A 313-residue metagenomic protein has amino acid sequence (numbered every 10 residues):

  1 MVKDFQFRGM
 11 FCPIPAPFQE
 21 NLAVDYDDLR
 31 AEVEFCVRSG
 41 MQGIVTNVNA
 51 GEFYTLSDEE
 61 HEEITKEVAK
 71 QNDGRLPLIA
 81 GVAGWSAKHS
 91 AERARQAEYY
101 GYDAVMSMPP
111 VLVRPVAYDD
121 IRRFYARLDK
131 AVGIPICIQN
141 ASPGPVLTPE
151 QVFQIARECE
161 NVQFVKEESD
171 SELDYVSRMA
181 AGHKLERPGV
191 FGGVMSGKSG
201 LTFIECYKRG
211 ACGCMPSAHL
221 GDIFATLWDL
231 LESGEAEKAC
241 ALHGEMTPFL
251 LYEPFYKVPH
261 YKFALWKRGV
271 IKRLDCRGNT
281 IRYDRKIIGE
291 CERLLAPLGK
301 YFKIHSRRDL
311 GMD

Functional and structural regions predicted by a protein language model:
V2-P145, H305-S306: Active-site beta->alpha loop and helix N-cap motifs at the rims of alpha/beta catalytic domains
L29, H61, T65, S90 (+6 more regions): A general structural signal for well-ordered alpha-helical segments in protein cores
A31, E63, Q154, K238-L242 (+1 more regions): Short, solvent-exposed alpha-helical surface patches in well-structured domains
R38, I204-D313: Structured C-terminal cap/extension of enzyme domains
L56-E59, E92, A117-D120, P149-Q151 (+3 more regions): Short secondary-structure transition/capping segments
S57, I64-T65, Q96, Y100 (+5 more regions): Short alpha-helix boundary/capping motifs
R127-A131, S142-F255: Catalytic alpha/beta core domains of metabolic enzymes, predominantly
